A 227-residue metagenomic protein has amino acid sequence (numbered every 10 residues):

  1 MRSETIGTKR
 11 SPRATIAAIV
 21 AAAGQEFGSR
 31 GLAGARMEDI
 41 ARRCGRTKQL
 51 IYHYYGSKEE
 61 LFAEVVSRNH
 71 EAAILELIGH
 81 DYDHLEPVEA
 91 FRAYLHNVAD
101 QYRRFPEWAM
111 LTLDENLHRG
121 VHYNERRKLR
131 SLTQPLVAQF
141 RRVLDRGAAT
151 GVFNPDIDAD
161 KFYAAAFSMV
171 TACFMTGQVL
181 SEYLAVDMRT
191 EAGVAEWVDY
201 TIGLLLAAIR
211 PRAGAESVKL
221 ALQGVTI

Functional and structural regions predicted by a protein language model:
M1-S3, N97-D100, R104, Q134-T150 (+1 more regions): C-terminal peripheral helix-coil segments that are non-catalytic and often amphipathic
R2-G7, V65-Y94, S131: Amphipathic alpha-helical linker/stalk segments
A18, A22, E26-E60, E64-V65: Helix-turn-helix
V20, F62, V66, H70 (+3 more regions): Amphipathic, non-transmembrane alpha-helical scaffold segments
A21, V88-L117, Q134, D160 (+2 more regions): Amphipathic alpha-helical segments that line or abut small-molecule/effector binding pockets and mediate allosteric
S29-A33, H84, F105, T150: Short coil/turn segments at alpha/beta junctions that flank glycine-rich nucleotide-binding fingerprints
E89, K128-L132, A149-A165, S217-L222: All-alpha amphipathic helical-bundle segments outside canonical DNA-binding/catalytic cores that form hydrophobic
R104-R127, G177-L184: Amphipathic alpha-helical segments used for helix-helix packing
